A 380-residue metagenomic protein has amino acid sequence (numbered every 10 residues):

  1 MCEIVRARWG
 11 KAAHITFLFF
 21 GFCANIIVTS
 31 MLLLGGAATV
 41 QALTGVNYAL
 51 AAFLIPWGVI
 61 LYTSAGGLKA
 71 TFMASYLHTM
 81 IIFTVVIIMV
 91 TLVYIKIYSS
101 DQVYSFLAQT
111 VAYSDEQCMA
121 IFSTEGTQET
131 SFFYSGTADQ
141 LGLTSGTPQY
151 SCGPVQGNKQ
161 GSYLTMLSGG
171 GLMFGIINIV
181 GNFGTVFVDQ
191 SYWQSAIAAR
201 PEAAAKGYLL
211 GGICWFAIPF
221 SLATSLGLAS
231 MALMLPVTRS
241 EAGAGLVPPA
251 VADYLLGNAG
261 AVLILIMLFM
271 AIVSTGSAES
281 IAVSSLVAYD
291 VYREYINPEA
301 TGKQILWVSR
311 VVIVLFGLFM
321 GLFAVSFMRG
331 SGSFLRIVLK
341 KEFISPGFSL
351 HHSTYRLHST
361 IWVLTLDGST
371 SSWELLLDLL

Functional and structural regions predicted by a protein language model:
M1-L380: Membrane-embedded helix-loop-helix hairpins and adjacent transmembrane boundary segments in multi-pass transporters
